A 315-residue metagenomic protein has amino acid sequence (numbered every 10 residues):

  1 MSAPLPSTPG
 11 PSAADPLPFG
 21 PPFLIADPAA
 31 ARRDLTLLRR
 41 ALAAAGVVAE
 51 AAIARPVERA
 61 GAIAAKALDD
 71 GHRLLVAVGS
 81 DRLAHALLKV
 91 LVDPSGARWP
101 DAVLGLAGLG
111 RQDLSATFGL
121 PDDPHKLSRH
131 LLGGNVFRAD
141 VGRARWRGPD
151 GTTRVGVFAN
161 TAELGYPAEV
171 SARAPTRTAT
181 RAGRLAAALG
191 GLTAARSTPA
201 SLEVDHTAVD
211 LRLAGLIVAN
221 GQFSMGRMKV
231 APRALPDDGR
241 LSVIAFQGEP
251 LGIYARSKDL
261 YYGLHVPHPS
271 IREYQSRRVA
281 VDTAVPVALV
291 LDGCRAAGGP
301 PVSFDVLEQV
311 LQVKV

Functional and structural regions predicted by a protein language model:
M1-V78, H85: ATP/NTP phosphate-donor binding region
S2-S12, V204, A208-D210, L235 (+1 more regions): ATP/nucleoside-binding phosphotransfer catalytic cores, i.e., glycine-rich phosphate-binding loops
F23, T36, A54, V92-A214: Catalytic core of DAGKc-family lipid kinases
A26-A29, L109, F246-G248: Cofactor-binding loop segments of dinucleotide-utilizing enzymes, especially the Rossmann-like FAD- and NAD(P)+-binding
A60, L83-L87, D113-L114, A139: Short glycine/serine/threonine-rich phosphate/pyrophosphate-binding segments that cradle anionic phosphate groups
V78-S80, L109: Glycine-rich beta-strand-to-loop/alpha-helix junction loops that act as flexible
P167-V170, D210-R212, S224-R227, L251-A255: Short acidic/glycine-rich loop or secondary-structure boundary segments that cap or lie
L213-Q247: Active-site beta-loop-alpha substructure in enzyme catalytic cores, prototypically the cysteine-centered nucleophile
